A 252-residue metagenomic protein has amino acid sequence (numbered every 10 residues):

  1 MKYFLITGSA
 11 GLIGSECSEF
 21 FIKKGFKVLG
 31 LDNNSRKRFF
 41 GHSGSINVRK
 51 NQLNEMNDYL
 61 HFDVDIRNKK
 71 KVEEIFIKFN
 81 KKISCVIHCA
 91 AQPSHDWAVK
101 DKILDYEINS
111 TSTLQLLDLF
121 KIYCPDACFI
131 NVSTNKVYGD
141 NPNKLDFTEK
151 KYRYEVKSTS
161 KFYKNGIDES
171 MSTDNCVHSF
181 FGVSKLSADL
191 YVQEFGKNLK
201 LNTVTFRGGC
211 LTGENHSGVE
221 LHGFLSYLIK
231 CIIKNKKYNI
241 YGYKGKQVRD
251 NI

Functional and structural regions predicted by a protein language model:
M1-G209: N-terminal Rossmann-like NAD(P)+-binding domain of SDR-like oxidoreductases, especially those catalyzing
A98-V99, N165-S179, T203-S217, L228-I252: A conserved pocket-lining segment of Rossmann-fold NAD(P)-dependent short-chain dehydrogenase/reductase
G223: Glycine-rich phosphate/pyrophosphate-binding beta-alpha loops
